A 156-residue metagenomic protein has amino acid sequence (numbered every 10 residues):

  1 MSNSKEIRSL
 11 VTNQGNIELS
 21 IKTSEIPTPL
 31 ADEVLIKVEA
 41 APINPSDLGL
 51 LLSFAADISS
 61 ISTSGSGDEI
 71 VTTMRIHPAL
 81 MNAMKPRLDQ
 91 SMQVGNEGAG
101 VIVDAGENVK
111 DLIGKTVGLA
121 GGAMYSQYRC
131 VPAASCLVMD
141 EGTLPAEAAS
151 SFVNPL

Functional and structural regions predicted by a protein language model:
M1-Q93: Short N-terminal strand-loop motif that marks the start of NAD(P)H/FAD-dependent oxidoreductase cofactor-binding domains
K22, K115, Q127-R129: Extracytoplasmic/periplasmic beta-strand context in beta-sandwich domains, especially the cupredoxin/COX2 CuA-binding
S24, R129-V131, M139: Hydrophobic residues at beta-strand termini and immediately following loops that shape nucleotide-binding pockets
A41, A105, M139-G142: Residue-level recognition of beta-strand microenvironments
A79-L88, V94-G121: A glycine-/small-residue-rich N-terminal strand-loop-strand element that serves as the cofactor-binding glycine loop
A83, S135-A146: Glycine/charged-rich beta-loop-alpha catalytic/anionic-binding loops adjacent to active sites
G121-A134: A structural motif shared across PLP-dependent enzymes of the aminotransferase-like
G142-L156: A glycine-rich, Thr/Ser-enriched phosphate-binding loop motif common to dinucleotide/cofactor-binding enzymes
